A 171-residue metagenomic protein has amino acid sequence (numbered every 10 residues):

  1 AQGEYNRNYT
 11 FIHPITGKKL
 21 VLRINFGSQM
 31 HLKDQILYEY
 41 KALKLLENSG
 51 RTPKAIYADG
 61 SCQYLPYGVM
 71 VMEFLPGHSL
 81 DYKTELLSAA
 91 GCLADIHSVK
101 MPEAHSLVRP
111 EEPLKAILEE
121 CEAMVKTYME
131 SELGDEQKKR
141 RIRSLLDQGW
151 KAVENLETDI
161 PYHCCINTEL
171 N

Functional and structural regions predicted by a protein language model:
E4-H13, G17, V21-L22, W150-N171: Active-site acidic catalytic loop and adjacent metal/ATP-binding pocket of ATP-dependent phosphoryl transfer enzymes
E4-I117: ATP-binding pocket architecture of kinase catalytic cores
M101-E169: An alpha-helical support segment within catalytic cores of ATP-dependent transferases
